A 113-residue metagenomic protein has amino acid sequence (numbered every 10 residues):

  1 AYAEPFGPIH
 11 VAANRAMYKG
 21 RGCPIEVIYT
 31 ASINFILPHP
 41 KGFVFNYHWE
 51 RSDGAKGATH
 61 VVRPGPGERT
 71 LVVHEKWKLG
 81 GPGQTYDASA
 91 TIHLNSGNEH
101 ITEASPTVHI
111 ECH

Functional and structural regions predicted by a protein language model:
A1-H113: Mature extracytoplasmic or otherwise solvent-exposed domains
